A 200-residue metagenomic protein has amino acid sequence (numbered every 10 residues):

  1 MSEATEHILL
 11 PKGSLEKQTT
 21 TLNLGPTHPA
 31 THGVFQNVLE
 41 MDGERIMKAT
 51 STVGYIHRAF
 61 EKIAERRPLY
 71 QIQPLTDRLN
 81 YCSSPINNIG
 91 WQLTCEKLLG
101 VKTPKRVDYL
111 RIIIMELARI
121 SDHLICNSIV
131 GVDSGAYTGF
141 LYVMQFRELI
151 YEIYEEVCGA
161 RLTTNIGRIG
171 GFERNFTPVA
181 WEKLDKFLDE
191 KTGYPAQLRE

Functional and structural regions predicted by a protein language model:
M1-Q36, E40-E200: Active-site bordering "gate/hinge" segments that shape substrate access to catalytic or cofactor-binding pockets
